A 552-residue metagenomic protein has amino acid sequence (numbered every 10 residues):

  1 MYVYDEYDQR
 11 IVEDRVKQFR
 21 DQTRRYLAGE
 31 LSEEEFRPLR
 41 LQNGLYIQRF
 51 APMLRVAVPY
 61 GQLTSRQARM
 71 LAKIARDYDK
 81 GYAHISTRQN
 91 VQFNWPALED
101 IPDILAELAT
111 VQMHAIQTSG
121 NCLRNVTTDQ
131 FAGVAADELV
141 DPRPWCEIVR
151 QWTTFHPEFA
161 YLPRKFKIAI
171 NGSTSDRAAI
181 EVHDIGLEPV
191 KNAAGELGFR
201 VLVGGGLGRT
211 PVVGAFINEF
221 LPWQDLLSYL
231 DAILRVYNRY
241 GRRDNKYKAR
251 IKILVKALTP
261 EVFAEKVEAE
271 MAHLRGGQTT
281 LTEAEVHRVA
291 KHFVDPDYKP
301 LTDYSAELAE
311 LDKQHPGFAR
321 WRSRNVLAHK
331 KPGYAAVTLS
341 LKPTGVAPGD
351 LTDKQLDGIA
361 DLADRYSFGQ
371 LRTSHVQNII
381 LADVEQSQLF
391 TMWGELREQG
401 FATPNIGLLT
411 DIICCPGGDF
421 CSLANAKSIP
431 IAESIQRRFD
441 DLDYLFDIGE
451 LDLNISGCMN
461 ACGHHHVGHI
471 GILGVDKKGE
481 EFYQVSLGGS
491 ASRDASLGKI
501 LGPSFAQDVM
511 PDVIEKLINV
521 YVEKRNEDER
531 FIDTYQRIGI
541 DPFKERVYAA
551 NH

Functional and structural regions predicted by a protein language model:
M1-H552: Peripheral terminal and linker regions in Fe-S/redox and tRNA-modifying enzymes
